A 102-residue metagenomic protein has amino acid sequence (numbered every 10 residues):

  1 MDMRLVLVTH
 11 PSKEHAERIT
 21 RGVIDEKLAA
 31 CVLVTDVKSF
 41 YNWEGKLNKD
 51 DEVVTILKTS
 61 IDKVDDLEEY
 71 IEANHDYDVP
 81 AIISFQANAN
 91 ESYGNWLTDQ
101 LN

Functional and structural regions predicted by a protein language model:
M1-N102: Positively charged, small/polar-rich N-terminal and surface patches that mediate targeting and assembly and bind
